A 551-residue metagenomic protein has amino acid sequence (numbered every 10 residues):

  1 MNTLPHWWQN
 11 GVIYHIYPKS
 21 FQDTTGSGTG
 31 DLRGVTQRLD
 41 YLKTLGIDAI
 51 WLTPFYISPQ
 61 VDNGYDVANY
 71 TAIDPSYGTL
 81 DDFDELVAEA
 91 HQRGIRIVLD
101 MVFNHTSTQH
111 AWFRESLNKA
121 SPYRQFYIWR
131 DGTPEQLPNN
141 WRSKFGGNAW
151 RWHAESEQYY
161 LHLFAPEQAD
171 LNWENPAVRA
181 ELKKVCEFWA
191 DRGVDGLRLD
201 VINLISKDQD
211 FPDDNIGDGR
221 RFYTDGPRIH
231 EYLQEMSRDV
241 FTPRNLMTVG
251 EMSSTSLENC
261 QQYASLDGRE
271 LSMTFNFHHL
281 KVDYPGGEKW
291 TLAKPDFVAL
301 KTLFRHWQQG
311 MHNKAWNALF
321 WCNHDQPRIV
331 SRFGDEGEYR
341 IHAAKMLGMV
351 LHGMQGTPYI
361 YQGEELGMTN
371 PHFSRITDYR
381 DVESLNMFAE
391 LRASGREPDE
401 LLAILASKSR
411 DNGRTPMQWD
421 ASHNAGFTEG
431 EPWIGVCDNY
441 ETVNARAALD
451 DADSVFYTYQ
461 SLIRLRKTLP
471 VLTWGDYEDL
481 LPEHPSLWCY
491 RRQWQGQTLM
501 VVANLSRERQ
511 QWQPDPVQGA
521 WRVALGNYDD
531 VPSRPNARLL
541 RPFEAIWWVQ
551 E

Functional and structural regions predicted by a protein language model:
M1-E551: Active-site and adjacent substrate-binding regions of carbohydrate-active enzymes
